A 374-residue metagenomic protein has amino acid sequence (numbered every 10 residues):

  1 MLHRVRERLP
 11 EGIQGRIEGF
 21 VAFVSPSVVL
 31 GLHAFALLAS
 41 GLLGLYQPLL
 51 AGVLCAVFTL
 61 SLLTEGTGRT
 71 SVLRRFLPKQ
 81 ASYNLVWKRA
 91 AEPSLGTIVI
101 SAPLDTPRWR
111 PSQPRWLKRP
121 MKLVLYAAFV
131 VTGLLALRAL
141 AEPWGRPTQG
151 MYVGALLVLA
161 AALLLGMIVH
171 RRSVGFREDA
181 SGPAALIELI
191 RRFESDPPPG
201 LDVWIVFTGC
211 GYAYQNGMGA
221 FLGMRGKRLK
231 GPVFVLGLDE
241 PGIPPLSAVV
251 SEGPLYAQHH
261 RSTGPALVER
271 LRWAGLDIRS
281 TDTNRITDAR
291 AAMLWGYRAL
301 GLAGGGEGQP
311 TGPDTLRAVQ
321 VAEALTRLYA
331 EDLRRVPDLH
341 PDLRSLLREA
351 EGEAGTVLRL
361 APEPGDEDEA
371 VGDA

Functional and structural regions predicted by a protein language model:
M1-A374: Secretory-pathway/membrane protein signature
